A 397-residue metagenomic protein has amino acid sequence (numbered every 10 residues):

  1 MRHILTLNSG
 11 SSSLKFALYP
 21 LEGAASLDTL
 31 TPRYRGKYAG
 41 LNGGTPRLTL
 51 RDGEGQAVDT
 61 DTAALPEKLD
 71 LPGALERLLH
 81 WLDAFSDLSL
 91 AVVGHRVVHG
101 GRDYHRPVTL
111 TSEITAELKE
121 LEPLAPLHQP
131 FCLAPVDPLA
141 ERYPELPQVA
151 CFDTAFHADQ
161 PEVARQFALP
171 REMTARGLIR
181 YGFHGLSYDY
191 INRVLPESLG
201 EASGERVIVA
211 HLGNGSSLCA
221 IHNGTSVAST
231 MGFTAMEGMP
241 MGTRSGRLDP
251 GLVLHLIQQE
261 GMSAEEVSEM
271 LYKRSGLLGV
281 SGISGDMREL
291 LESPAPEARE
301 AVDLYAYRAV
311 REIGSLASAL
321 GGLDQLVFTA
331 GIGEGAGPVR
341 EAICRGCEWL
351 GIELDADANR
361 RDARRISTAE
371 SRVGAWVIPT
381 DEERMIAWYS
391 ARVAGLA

Functional and structural regions predicted by a protein language model:
I4-T6, S13-K68: Short glycine-rich, Thr/Ser-proximal phosphate-binding strand/loop in the N-terminal lobe of ATP-dependent enzymes
L78-A91, L195-E201, I313-D324: Phosphate/pyrophosphate-binding loops at sites that engage ATP/ADP/AMP, CoA/4′-phosphopantetheine, polyphosphate
L78-H128, P147-V149, A155-Q166: Short beta-strand-loop/turn "lid" adjacent to the catalytic site in phosphate-handling enzymes
F156-I257: Glycine-rich phosphate-binding loop of actin/hexokinase-like ATP-binding domains
G213, D324-C347: Glycine-rich phosphate-binding loops at beta-strand->alpha-helix junctions
L252, L256-I283: Oxyanion-binding "anion nests"
E269, G276-V280, M287-A319: Adenine-nucleotide phosphate-binding core of ATP-dependent small-molecule kinases
G337, E341-E382: Conserved phosphate-binding/catalytic loops in two-lobed NTP-binding clefts
